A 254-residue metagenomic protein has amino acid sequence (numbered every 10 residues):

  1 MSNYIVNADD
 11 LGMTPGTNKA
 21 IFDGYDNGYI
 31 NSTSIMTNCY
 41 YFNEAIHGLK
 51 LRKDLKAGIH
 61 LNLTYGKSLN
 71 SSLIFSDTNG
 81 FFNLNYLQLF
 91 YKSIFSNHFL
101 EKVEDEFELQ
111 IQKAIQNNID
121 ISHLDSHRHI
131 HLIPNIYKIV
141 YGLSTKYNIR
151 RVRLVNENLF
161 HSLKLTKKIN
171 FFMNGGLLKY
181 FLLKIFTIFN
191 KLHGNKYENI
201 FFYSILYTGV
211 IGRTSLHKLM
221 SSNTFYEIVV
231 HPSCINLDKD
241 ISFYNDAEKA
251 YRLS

Functional and structural regions predicted by a protein language model:
M1-I5, P15-H123, H131-S254: Terminal accessory/targeting
A8-L11: DG-centered beta-turn motif at the end of beta-strands
